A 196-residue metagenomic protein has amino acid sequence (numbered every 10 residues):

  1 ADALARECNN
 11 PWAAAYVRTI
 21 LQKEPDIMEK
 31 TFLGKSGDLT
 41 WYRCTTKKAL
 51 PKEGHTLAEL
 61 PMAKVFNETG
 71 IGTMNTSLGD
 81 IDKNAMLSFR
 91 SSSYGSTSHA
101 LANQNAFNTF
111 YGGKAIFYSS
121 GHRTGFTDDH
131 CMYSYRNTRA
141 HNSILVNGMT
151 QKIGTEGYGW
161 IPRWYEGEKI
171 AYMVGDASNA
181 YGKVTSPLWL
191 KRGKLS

Functional and structural regions predicted by a protein language model:
A1-D38, Y42: C-terminal, helix-dominated tail/subdomain
I27-S196: Catalytic and substrate-binding regions of extracellular carbohydrate-active enzymes, especially polysaccharide lyases
